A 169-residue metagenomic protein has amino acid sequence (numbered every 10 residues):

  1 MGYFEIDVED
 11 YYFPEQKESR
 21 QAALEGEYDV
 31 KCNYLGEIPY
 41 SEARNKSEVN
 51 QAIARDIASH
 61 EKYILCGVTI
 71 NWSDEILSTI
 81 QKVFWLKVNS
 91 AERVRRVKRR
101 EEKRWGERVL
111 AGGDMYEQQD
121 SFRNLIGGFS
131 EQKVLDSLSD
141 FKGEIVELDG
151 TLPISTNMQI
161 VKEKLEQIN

Functional and structural regions predicted by a protein language model:
M1, T79-I80, F141: Short, structured coil segments at secondary-structure junctions
M1-Q51: Conserved substrate/cofactor phosphate-moiety recognition/catalytic segment in nucleotide-dependent phosphotransferases
Y3-D7, V83-W85, I145-E147: Conserved beta-strand scaffold positions in the cores of enzyme catalytic domains, especially in NTP/NDP-utilizing
D56-I57, I76: Structural alpha-helical scaffold elements that stabilize or flank donor/cofactor-binding regions in carbohydrate
S59-Y63: Loop/turn-to-beta-strand initiation segments
N71-D74: Short, well-ordered alpha-helical microsegments
T79-R100: Conserved phosphate-donor/acceptor-positioning beta-strand/loop module used by diverse small-molecule
W105-I160: Small-molecule kinase domains that catalyze NTP-dependent phosphoryl transfer to phosphate-bearing small molecules
